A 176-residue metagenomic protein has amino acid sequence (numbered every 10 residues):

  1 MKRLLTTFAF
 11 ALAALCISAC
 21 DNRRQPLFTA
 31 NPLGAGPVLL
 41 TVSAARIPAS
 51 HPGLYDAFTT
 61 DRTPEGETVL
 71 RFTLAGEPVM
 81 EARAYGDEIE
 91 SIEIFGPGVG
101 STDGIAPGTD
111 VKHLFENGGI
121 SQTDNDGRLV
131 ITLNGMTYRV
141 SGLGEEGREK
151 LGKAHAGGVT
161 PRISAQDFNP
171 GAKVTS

Functional and structural regions predicted by a protein language model:
M1-F8: Bacterial N-terminal signal peptides that target proteins for export
F8-C16: Bacterial N-terminal signal peptides
S18-N134, G152-S176: Short helix/turn-capping signatures at newly exposed starts of structured segments
M136-R148: Internal interaction segment
